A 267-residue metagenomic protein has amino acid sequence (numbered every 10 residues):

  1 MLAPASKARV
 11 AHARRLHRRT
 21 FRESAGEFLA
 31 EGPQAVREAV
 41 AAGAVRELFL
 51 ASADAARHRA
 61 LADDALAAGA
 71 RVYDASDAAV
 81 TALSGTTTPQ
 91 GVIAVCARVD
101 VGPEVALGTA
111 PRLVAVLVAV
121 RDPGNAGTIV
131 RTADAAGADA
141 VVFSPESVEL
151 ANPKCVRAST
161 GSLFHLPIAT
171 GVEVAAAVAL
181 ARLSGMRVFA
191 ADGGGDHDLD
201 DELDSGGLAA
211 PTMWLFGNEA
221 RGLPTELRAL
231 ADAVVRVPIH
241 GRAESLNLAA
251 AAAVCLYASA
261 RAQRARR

Functional and structural regions predicted by a protein language model:
M1-T87, G185: N-terminal positively charged helical leader segments and presequences
P33, A53-A55, A78-A79, V99 (+3 more regions): Short glycine-rich anion-binding loops that position phosphate/pyrophosphate groups of nucleotides and phosphorylated
Q34, C96, D100-G195: RNA substrate-binding interface of SAM-dependent RNA methyltransferases
A51, A75-S76, V118, S144-P145 (+3 more regions): Short beta->alpha connector loops at strand-helix junctions that form conserved, small/polar/Pro-enriched
V92, R112-A115, A210-G217: Generic beta-sheet signal
A94, D134-A136, S147-L163, T225 (+1 more regions): Structured adenosyl-cofactor binding patch, chiefly the S-adenosyl-L-methionine
F189-A243: Active-site/ligand-binding-proximal alpha/beta "capping" segment
